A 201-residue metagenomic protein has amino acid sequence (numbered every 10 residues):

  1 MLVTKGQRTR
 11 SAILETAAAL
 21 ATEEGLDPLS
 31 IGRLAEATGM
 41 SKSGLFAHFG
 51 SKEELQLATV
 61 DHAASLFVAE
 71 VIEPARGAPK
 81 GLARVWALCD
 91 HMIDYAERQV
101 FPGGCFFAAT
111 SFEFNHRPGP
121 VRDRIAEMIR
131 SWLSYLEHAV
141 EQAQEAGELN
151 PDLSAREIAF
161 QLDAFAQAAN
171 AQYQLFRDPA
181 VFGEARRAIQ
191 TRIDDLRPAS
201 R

Functional and structural regions predicted by a protein language model:
M1-E24, P28-A37, E54: Basic, helix-initiating cap at the start of DNA-binding domains
T16-A17, T38, A143, A159: Small-residue (primarily alanine) positions within well-ordered alpha-helices, especially packing/interaction faces
A21-E24, S30-I31, K42, K52 (+3 more regions): Amphipathic alpha-helical segments enriched in hydrophobic/aromatic and basic residues that form the DNA-contacting
T38-F49: Short hydrophobic/aromatic patch on the recognition helix
A58, I72-G103, A155-L162: Hydrophobic alpha-helical connector segments
L66, P120-S131, Y135-H138: Short, solvent-exposed amphipathic helices
R84, Q99-P120: Amphipathic alpha-helical segments used for helix-helix packing
A87-D94, R130-A146, R156, Q161 (+2 more regions): C-terminal peripheral helix-coil segments that are non-catalytic and often amphipathic
